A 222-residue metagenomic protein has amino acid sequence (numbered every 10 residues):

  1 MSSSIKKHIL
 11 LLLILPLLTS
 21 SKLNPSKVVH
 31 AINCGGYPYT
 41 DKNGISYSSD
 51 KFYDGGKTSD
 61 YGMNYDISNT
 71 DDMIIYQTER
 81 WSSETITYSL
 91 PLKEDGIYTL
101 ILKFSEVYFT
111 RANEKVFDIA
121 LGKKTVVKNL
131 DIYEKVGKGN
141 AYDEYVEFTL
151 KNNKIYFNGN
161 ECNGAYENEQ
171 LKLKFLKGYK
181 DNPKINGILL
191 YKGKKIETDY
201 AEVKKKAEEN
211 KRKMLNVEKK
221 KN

Functional and structural regions predicted by a protein language model:
S2-N222: Compositionally biased, intrinsically disordered or flexible polar/acidic segments
